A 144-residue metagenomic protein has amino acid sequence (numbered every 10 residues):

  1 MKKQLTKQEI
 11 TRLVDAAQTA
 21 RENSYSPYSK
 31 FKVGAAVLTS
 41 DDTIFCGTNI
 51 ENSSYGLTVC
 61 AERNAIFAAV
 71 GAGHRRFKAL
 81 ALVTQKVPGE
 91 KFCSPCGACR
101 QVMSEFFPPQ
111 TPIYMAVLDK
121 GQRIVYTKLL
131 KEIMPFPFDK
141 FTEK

Functional and structural regions predicted by a protein language model:
M1-N23, H74-K144: C-terminal binding/interaction regions
A16-T19, A61-A69: Short, well-ordered amphipathic alpha-helical segments that serve as non-catalytic structural scaffolds within diverse
K30-L38: Short beta-strand scaffold segments in enzyme catalytic cores
L38, A68-H74: Alpha-helix C-terminal capping segments
N49-N64: Compact, glycine-rich, soluble single-domain proteins
